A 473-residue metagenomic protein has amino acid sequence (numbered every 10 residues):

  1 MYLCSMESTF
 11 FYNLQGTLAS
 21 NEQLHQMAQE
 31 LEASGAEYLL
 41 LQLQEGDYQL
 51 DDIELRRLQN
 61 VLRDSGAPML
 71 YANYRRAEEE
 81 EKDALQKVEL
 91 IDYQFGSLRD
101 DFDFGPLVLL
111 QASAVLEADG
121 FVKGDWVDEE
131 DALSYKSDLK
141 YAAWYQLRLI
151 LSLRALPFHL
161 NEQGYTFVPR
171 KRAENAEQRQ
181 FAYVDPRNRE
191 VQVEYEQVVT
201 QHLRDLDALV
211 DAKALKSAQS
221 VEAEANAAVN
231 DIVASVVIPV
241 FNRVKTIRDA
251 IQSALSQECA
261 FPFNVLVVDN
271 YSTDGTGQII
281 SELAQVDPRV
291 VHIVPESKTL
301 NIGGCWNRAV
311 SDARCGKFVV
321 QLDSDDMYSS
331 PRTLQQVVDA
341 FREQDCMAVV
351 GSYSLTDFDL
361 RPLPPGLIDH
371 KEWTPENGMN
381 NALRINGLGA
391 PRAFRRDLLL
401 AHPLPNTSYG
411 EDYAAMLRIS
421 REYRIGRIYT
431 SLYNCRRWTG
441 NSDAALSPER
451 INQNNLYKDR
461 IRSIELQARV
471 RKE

Functional and structural regions predicted by a protein language model:
L3-M6, Q252-P262: Short, acidic, metal-binding catalytic loop of nucleotide-sugar glycosyltransferases
S20-L31, E296-R314: Glycine-rich, basic loop-to-helix element that forms the pyrophosphate-binding segment of sugar-nucleotide handling
E22-Q26, R243-S256, S330: Short, well-formed alpha-helical segments that are part of the catalytic scaffolds of diverse glycosyltransferases
Q44-Y48, D269-I279: A conserved acidic beta->alpha catalytic loop
D47-L85, R332-P365: Conserved donor NDP-sugar-binding/catalytic core segment of glycosyltransferases
K82-P106, P365-I385: Short, flexible, basic/aromatic active-site loop/helix in glycosyltransferases
W126-L147, S408-A415: Acidic donor-binding loop at a coil-to-helix junction in glycosyltransferase catalytic cores that engages
G277-G304, R308: Conserved donor nucleotide-binding strand/loop of the catalytic core
